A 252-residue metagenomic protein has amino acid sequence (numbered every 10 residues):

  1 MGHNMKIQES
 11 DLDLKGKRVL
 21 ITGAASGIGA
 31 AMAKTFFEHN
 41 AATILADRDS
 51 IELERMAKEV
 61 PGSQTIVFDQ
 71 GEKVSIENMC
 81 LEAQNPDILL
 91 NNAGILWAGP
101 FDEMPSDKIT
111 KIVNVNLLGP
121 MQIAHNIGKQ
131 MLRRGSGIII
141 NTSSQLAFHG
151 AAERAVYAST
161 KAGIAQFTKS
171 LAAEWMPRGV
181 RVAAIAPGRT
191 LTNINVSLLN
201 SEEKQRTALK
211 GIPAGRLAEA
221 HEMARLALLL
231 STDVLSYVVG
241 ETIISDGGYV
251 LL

Functional and structural regions predicted by a protein language model:
G2-S10, H149, L228, V239-L252: Short C-terminal tail/terminal secondary-structure segment of NAD(P)H-dependent dehydrogenase/reductase domains
R18, A25-S26: Conserved glycine-rich cofactor-binding loop
P100-F101, K108-V113, A208: Substrate-binding pocket helix/loop in short-chain dehydrogenase/reductase
D102, H149-A155, P177-R178, G215 (+1 more regions): Active-site loop immediately N-terminal to the catalytic Tyr-X3-Lys motif of short-chain dehydrogenase/reductase
A124, T160, T168: Active-site helix of classical SDR
S144: Residue(s) in the substrate-gating loop at a strand-loop-helix junction that position the organic substrate next
M176, R181, V238-G240: Short, small/polar-rich loop/turn modules that mediate ligand/substrate recognition or access, typified
